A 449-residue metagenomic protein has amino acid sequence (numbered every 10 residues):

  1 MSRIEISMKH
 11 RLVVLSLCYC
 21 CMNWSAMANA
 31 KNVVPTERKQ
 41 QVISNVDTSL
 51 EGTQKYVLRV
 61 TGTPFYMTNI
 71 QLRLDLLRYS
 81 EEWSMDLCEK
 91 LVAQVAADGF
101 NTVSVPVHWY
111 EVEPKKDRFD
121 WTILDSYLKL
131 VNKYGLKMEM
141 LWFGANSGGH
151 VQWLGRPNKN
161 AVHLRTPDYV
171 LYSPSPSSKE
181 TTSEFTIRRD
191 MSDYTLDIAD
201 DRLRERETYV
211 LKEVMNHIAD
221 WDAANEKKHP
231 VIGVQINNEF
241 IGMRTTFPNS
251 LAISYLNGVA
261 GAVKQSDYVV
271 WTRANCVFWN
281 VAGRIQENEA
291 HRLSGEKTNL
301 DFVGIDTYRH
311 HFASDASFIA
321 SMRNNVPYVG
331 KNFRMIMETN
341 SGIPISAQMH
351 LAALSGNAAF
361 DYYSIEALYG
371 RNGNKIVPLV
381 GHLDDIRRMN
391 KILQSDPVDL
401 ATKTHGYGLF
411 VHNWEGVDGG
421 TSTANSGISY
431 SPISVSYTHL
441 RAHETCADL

Functional and structural regions predicted by a protein language model:
K31-A97: N-terminal carbohydrate-binding accessory modules
Q71-E82, H108-W121, R189-Y209, F240-L251 (+2 more regions): The substrate-binding groove and active-site-proximal loops of carbohydrate-active enzymes, especially glycoside
C88-N160, A252-K264: Aromatic-lined substrate-binding rim segments of carbohydrate-active enzymes
S147-N216: Active-site-adjacent "subsite" loops/lids of carbohydrate-active enzymes
P230-I236, Y255-E287, N332-G342: Aromatic-lined carbohydrate-recognition surfaces of secreted/lumenal glycan-active proteins
R244, A274-Y308: Substrate-binding cleft/loops of secretory-pathway carbohydrate-active enzymes
G295-K297, F302, D306-M389: Catalytic-core region of carbohydrate-active enzymes that cleave or remodel glycosidic bonds
T438-T445: Conserved small/polar residues in nucleotide/adenosyl-binding loops
